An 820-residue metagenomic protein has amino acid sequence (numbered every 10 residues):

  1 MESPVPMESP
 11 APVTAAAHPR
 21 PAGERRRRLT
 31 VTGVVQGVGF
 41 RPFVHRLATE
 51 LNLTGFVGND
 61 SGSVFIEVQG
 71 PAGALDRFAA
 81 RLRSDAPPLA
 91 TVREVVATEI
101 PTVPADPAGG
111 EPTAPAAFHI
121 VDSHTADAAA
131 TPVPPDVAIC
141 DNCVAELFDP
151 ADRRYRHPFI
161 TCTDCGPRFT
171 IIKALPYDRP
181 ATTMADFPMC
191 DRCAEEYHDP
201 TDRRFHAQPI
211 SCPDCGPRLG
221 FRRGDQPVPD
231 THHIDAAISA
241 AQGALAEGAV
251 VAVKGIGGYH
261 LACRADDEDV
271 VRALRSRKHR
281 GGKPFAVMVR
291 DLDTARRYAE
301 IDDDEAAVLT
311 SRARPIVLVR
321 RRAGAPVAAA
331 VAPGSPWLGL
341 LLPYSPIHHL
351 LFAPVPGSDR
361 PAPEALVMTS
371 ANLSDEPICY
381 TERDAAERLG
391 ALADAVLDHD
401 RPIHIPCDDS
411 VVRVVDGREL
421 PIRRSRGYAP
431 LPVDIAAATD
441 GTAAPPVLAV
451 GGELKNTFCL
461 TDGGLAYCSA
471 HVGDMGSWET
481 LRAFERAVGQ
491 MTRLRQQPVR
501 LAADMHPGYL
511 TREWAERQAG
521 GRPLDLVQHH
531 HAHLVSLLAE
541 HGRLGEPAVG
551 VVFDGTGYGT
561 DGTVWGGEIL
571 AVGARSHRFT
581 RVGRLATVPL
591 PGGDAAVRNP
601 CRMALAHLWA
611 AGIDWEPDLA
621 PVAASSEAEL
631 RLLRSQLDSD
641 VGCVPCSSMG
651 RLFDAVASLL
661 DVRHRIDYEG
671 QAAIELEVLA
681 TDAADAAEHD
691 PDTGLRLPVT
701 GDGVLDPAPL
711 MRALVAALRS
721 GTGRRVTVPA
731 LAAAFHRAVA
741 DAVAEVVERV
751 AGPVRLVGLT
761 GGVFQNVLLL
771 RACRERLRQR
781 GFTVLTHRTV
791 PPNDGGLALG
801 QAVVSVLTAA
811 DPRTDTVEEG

Functional and structural regions predicted by a protein language model:
M1-P209, P213, P217-G220: Intrinsically disordered, low-complexity, mixed-charge
F118-A502, H506-Q518: Active-site-adjacent structural elements in enzyme catalytic cores
P209, G216-P217, L454-R482, R486 (+2 more regions): A contiguous, well-structured pocket-lining segment that forms one wall/lid of small-molecule binding clefts in soluble
V250-A265, A365-P377, D554-V564, D640-R663 (+1 more regions): Conserved phosphate/anionic-ligand binding catalytic regions in large, soluble enzymes, centered on
K254-G258, A503-H506, G555, M649 (+1 more regions): Glycine-rich beta-strand-to-loop/alpha-helix junction loops that act as flexible
D504, G521-H533, L756-T760, V767 (+1 more regions): Conserved phosphate-binding/catalytic loops in two-lobed NTP-binding clefts
H530-F553, Y558-G559, P600-W609, R737 (+1 more regions): Glycine-rich phosphate-binding/hydrolytic loop that grips phosphoryl groups
R543-A610, P617, D638, C646-S647 (+3 more regions): Active-site histidine-anchored catalytic micro-motif
